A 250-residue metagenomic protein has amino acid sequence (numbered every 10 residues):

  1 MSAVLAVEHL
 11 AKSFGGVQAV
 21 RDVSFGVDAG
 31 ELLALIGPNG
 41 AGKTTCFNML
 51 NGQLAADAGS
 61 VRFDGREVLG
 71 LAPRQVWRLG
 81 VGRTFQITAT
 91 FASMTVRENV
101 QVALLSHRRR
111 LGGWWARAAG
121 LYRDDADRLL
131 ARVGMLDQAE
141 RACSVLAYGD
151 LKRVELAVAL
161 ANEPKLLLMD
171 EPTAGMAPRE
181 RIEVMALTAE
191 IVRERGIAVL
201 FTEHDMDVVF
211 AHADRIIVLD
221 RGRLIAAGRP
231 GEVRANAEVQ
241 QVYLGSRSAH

Functional and structural regions predicted by a protein language model:
S2-H250: Glycine-rich phosphate-binding loops of nucleotide-dependent enzymes
